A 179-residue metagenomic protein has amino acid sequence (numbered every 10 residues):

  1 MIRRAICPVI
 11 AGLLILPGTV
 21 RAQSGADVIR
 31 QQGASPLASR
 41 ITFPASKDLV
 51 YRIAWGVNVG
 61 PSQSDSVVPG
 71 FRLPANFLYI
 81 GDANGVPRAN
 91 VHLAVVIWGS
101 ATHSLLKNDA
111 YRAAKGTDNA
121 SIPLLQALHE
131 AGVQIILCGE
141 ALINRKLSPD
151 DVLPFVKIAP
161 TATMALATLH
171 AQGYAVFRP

Functional and structural regions predicted by a protein language model:
M1-C7: N-terminal export leaders
C7-P17: Bacterial N-terminal signal peptides
G18-A22: Sec/Tat signal peptide C-region and signal peptidase I cleavage site
S24-S35, N108-R112, T117-P179: A cross-taxonomic marker for long C-terminal extensions/tails that follow the last structured domain
Q32, I41-K47, Y51, A83: Acidic, glycine/proline-rich low-complexity segments that act as flexible tails and inter-domain linkers
S46-S64, S104-D109: Acidic/histidine-rich, surface-exposed loop or edge segments in extracytoplasmic proteins
V67-V86: Histidine-anchored nucleotide/phosphate-binding helix
R88-L106: Acidic helix-start/capping segments at beta-turn-to-alpha-helix junctions
